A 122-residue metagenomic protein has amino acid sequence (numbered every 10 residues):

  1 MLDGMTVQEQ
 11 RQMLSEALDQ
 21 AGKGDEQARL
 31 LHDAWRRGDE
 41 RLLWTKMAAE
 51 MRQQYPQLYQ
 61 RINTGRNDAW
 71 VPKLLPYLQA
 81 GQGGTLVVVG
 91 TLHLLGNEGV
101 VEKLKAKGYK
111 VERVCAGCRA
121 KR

Functional and structural regions predicted by a protein language model:
M1-Q79, C115-C118: Hydrophobic, often amphipathic alpha-helical segments used for membrane interaction and targeting
G81-G84: Short coil/turn segments at beta-strand junctions that form active-site/ligand-binding loops
L86-R122: C-terminal structured interaction module
